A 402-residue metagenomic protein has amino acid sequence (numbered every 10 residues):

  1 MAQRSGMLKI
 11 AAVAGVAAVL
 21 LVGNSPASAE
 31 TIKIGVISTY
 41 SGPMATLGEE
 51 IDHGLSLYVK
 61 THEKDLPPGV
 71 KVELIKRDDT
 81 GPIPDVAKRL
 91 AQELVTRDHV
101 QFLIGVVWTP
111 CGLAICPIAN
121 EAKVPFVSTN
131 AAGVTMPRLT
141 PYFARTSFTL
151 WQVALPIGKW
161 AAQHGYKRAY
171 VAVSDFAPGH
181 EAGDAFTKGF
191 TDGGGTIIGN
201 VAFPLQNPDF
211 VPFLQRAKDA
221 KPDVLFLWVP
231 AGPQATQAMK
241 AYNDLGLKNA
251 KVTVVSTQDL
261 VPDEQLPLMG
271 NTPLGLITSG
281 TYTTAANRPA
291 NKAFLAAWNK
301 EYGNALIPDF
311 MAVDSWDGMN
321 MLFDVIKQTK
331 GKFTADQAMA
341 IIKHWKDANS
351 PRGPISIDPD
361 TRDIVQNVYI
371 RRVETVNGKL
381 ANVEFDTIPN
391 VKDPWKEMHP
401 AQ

Functional and structural regions predicted by a protein language model:
A2-S5, I10-A11, G15, S28-Q402: Extracytosolic ligand-binding ectodomains
A18-A27: C-terminal segment of classical bacterial N-terminal signal peptides
